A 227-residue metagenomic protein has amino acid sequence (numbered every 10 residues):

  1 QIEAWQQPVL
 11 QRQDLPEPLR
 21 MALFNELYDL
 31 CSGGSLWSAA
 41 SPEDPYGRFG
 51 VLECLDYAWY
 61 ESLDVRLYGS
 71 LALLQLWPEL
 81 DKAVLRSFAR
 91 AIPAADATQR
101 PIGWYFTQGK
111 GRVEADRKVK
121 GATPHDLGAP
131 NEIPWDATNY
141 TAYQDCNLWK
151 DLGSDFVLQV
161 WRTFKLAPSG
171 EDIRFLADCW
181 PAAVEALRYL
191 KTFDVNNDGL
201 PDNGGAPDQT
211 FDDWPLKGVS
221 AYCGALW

Functional and structural regions predicted by a protein language model:
Q1, L55-N197, G218-W227: Aromatic-rich carbohydrate-recognition surfaces in CAZymes
Q1-L63, P78-A83, A89-Q99, I173: Acidic/polar, glycine-enriched structural segments that form the non-catalytic walls/loops of the carbohydrate-binding
L27-Y28, F193, D212: N-terminal hydrophobic or amphipathic segments with adjacent small-residue motifs that include Sec signal peptides
T141, Q209-L216: Short beta-alpha connecting loops at secondary-structure transitions that line or flank enzyme active sites
G199-P201: Acidic, glycine-anchored loop motifs typical of Ca2+
G205-P207: N-terminal carbohydrate-binding/catalytic regions of secreted carbohydrate-active enzymes
